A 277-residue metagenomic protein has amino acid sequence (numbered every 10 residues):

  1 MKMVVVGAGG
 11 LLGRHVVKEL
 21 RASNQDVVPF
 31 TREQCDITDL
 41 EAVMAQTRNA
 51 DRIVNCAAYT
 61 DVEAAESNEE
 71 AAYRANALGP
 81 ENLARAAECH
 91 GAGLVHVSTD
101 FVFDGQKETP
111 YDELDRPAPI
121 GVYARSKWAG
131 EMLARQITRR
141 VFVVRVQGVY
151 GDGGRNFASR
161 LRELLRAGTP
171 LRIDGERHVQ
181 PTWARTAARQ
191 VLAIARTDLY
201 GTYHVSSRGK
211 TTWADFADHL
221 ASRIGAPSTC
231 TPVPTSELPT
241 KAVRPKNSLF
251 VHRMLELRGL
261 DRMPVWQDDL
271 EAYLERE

Functional and structural regions predicted by a protein language model:
M3-R21: N-terminal Rossmann NAD(P)H-binding glycine-rich loop of SDR-like oxidoreductase domains
V6, F30, I53-A57, L94-T99 (+2 more regions): SDR active-site strand-loop-helix element
R21, V27-V43: Adenosine-cofactor binding site in Rossmann-like domains, unifying the SAM/SAH pocket of S-adenosylmethionine-dependent
I37-A75, A86-E88: NAD(P)H-binding glycine-rich loop region in Rossmannoid oxidoreductase-like domains and their noncatalytic homologs
R74, L78-N82, C89, V102-V144 (+1 more regions): Catalytic helix-loop patch of NAD(P)-dependent Rossmann-fold dehydrogenases
M132-V179, R185-T186: NAD(P)-dependent short-chain dehydrogenase/reductase
Q190, T197-A242, K246, L274: Mid/C-terminal beta-alpha module of Rossmann-like enzyme folds, strongest in SDR-family dehydrogenases/epimerases
K246-E277: C-terminal amphipathic/interface module of NAD(P)-dependent oxidoreductases and related NAD-binding regulators
